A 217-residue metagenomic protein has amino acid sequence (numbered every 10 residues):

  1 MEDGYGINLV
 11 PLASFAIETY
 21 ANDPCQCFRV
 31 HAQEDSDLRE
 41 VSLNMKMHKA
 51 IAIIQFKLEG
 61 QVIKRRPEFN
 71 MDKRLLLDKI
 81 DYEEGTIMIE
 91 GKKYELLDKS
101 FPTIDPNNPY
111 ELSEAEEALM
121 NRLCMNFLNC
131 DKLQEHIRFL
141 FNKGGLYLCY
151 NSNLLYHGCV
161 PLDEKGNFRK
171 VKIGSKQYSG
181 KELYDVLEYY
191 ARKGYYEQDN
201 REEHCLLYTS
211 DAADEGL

Functional and structural regions predicted by a protein language model:
M1-A212: Feature recognizes metal-dependent phosphohydrolase scaffolds
G216-L217: N-terminal low-complexity segments that are often proline-rich with Ser/Thr-Pro
